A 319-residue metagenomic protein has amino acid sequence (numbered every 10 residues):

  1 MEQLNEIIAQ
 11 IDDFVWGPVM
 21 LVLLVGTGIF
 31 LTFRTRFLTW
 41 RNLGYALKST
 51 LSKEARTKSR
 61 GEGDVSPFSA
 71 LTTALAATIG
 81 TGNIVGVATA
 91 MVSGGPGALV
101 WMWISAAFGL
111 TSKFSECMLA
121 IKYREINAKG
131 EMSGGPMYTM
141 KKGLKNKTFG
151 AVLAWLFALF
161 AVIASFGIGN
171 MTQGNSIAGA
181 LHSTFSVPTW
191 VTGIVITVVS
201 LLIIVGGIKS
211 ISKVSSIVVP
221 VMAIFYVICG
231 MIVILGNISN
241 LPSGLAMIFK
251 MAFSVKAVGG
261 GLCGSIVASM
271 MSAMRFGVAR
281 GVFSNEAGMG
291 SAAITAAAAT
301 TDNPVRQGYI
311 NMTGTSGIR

Functional and structural regions predicted by a protein language model:
M1-T81, M91-A98, G109: N-terminal alpha-helical transmembrane segments of multi-pass membrane transport and channel/translocase proteins
Q3-V15, L43-E54, P136-T139, G143-L144 (+6 more regions): Hydrophobic alpha-helical segments of integral membrane proteins, encompassing both true transmembrane helices
W16-L21, R56-D64, P96-G97, N146-A154 (+2 more regions): Membrane-interfacial loop-to-helix junctions in multi-pass transporters
L23-F30, T35-L47, F157, G174-L181 (+1 more regions): Membrane-interface loop-to-helix entry segments
T27, L31-T32, S105-G130, K141-N175 (+1 more regions): Helix-loop-helix module between adjacent transmembrane segments
K58-V92, L119-G143, L159-V162, C263-S316: Alpha-helical membrane segments and immediately flanking helix-loop junctions that form or couple to the substrate/ion
T72, T78-I84, G97-S112, L156-M171 (+1 more regions): Membrane-embedded alpha-helical segments of transport systems, primarily multispan ion/solute transporters
K213, M222-A292, A297, G314-T315: Membrane-embedded translocation segments of transport machinery
